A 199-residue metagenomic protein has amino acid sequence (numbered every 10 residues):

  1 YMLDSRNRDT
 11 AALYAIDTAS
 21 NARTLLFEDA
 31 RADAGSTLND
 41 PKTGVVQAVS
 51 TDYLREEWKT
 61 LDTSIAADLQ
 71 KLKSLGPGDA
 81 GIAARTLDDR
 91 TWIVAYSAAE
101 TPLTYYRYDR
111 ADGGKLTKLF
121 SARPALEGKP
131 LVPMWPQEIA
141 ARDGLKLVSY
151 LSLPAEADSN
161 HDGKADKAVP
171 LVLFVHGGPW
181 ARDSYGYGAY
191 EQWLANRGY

Functional and structural regions predicted by a protein language model:
Y1-A15, S20-N21: A compositional/structural signature marking long, glycine- and acidic/polar-rich segments with frequent tryptophans
Y1-N7, F27, D40, Q47-L54 (+2 more regions): Beta-strand C-termini and the immediately following turn/loop, strongest in propeller blades
D4, N39, L151-A155: Short, low-complexity Ser/Thr-rich regulatory SLiMs
S5-A11, E56, T60-I65, A98-T101: Short, solvent-exposed loop/turn segments at conserved positions within beta-propeller repeat blades
L13-A15, V46, W58-K59, Y105-R107 (+2 more regions): Hydrophobic beta-strand positions in blades of beta-propellers and related beta-sheet-rich domains
I16-S36, Y53-G81, G113-V132: Multi-bladed beta-propeller domains
D40-T43, A66: Preference for long, solvent-exposed alpha-helical segments and helix-linker "stalks"
G81-Y199: Serine-hydrolase catalytic core recognition
